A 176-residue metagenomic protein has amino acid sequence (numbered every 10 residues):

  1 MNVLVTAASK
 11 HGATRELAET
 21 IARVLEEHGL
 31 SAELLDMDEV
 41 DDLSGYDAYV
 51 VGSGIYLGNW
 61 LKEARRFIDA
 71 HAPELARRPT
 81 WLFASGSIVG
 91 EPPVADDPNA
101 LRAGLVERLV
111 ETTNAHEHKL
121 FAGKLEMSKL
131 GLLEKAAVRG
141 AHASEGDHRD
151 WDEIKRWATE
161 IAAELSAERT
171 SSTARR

Functional and structural regions predicted by a protein language model:
N2-H28: N-terminal beta1-alpha1 ligand-phosphate binding loop
E16, V24-H28, E33, G45 (+1 more regions): FMN-binding flavodoxin-like domain, especially the glycine-rich phosphate-binding loop
D36: Short loop/edge segments at beta-strand edges and connector loops that shape dinucleotide/nucleotide cofactor-binding
E39-S44: Short amphipathic alpha-helix with an adjacent loop that forms part of the alpha/beta core around
